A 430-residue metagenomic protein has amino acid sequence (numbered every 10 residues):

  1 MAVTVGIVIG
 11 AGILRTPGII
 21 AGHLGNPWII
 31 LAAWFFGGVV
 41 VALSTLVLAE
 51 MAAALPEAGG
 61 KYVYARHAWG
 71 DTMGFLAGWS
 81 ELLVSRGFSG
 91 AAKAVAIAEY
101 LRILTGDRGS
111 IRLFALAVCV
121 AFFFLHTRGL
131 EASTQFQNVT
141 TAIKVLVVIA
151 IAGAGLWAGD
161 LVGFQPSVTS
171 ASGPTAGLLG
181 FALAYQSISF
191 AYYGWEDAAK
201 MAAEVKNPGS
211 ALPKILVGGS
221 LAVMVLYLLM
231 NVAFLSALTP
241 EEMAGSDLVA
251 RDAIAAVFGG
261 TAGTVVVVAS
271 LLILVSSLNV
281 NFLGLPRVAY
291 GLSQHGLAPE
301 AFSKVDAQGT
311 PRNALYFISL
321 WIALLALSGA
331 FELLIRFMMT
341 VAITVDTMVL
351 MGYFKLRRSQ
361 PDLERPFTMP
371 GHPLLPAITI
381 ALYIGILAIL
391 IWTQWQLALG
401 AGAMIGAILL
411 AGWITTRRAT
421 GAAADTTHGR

Functional and structural regions predicted by a protein language model:
M1-G18, G22-W28, V41-L46, E57-A58 (+4 more regions): Membrane-interface "cap" regions at the ends of multi-pass membrane proteins
I13-I19, K93, L125-E131, L161 (+4 more regions): Transmembrane helix-loop junctions in multi-pass membrane proteins
I19-G22, V41-C119, F123-T127, S270-G291 (+1 more regions): Hydrophobic transmembrane alpha-helices that form the core helical bundles of multi-pass secondary transporters
P27, L31, R108-S110, N138-V267: Helix-loop-helix junctions that connect adjacent transmembrane segments in multi-pass membrane transporters
V63-Y64, G70, R102-G106, A171 (+4 more regions): TM-loop-TM module centered on a large, flexible mid-protein loop between adjacent transmembrane helices in multi-pass
A98, I111-L161, L216-S220, M338-M348 (+2 more regions): Membrane-interface loop-to-helix entry segments
V148-I151, M338-R365, Y383, M404-A423: Hydrophobic alpha-helical segments of multi-pass membrane transport proteins
A301-R312, D346-L397, G429-R430: C-terminal membrane-solvent junction of multi-pass transporters and transport-like membrane proteins
